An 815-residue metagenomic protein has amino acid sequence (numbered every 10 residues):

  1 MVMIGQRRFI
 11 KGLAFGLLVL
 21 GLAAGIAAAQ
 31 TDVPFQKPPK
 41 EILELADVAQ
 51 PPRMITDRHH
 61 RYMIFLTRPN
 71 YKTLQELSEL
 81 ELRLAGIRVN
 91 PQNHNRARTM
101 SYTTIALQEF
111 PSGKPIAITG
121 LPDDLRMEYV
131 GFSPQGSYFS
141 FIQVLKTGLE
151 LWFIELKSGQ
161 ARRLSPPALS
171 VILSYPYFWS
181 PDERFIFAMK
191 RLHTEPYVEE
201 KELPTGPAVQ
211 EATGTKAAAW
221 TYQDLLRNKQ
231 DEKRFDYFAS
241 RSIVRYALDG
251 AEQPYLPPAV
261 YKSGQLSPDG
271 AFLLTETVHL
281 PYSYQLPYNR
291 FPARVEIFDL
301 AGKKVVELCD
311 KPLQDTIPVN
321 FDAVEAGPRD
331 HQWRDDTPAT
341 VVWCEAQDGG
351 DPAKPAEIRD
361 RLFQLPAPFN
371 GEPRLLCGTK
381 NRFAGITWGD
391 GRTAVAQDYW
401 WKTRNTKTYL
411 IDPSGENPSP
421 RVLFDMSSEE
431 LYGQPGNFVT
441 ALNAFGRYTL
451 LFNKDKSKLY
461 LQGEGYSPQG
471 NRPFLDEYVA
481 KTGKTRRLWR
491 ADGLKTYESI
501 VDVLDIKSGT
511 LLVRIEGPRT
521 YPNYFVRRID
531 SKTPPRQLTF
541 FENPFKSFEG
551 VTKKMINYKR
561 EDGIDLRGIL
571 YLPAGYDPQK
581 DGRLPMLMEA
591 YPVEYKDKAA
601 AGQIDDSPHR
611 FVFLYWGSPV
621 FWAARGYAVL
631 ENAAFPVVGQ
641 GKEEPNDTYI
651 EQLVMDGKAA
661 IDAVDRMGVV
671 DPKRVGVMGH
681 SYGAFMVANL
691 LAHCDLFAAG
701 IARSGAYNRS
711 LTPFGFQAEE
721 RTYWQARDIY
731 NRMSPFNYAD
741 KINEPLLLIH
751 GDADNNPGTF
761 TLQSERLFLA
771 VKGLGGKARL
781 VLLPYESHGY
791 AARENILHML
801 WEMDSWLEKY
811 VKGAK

Functional and structural regions predicted by a protein language model:
M1-I10: N-terminal secretory signal peptides that target proteins for export/translocation
L13-A24: Bacterial N-terminal signal peptides
G16, A28-P534, F540-G550, G602-Q603: Beta-propeller folds
S101-T103, F110-S112, A599, Q603-K815: Active-site-proximal cap/loop segments of hydrolase catalytic domains
F132, F141, W179, L266 (+6 more regions): Conserved hydrophobic/aromatic "anchor" residues that stabilize well-ordered secondary structure elements
V295, V341, L423, Y524 (+6 more regions): Conserved hydrophobic/aromatic pocket- or pore-lining residues that grip, position, or stack substrates in active sites
T539-G582: N-terminal cap/lid segment of alpha/beta-hydrolase-fold proteins
P578-Q579, L587-S607: Short, surface-exposed "cap/lid" segments of acyl-processing enzymes
